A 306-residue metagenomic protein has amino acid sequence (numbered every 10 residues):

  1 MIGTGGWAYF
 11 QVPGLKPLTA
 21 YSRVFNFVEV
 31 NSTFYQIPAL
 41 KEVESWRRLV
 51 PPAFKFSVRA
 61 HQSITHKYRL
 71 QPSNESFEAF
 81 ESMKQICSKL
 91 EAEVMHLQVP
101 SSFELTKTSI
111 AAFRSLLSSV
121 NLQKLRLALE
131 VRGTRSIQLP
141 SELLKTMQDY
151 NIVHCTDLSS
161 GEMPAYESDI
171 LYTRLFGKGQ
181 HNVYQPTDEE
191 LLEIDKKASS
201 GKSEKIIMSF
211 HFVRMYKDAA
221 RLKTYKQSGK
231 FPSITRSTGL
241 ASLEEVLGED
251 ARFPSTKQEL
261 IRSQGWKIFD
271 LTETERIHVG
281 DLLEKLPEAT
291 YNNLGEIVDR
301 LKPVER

Functional and structural regions predicted by a protein language model:
M1-T238, A251: Residues lining hydrophobic/aromatic ligand-binding pockets adjacent to catalytic sites
S233-R306: Charged, amphipathic alpha-helical regulatory modules used for macromolecular assembly or allosteric control
